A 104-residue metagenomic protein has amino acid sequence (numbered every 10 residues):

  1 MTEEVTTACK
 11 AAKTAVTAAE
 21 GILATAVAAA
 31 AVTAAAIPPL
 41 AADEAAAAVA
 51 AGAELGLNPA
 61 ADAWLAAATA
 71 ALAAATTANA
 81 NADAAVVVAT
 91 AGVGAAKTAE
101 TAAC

Functional and structural regions predicted by a protein language model:
M1-C104: Extended amphipathic alpha-helical heptad-repeat regions
